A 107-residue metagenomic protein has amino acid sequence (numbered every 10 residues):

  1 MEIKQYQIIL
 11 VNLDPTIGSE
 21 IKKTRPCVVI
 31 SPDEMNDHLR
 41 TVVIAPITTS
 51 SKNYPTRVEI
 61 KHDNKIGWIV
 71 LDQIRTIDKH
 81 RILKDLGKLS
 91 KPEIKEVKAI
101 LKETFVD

Functional and structural regions predicted by a protein language model:
M1-D107: Conserved functional hotspots at enzyme active or ligand-binding sites that engage polyanionic ligands
